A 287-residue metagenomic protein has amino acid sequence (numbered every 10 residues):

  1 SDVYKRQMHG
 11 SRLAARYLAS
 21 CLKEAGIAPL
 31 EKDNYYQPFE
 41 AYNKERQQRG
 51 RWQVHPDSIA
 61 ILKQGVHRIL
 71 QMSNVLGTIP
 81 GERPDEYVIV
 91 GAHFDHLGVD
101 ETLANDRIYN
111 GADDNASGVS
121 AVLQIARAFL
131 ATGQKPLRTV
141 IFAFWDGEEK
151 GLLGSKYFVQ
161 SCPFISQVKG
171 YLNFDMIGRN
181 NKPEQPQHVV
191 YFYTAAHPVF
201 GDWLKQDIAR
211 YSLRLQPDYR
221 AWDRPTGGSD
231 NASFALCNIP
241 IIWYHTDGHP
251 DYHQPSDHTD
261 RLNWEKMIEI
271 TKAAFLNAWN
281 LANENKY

Functional and structural regions predicted by a protein language model:
V3-Y4: Short, small-residue-biased leader/transition segments that mark boundaries at the very start of proteins
H9-E24, N34, S117-Q124, A128 (+8 more regions): Extracytoplasmic/secreted proteins, especially bacterial periplasmic and envelope-associated proteins
E31-G111, R127, A131-Q134: Soluble metallo-hydrolase cores and metallopeptidase-like ectodomains found primarily in the secretory/periplasmic
H96-T102, R179-E184, P250-Q254: Short acidic/His/Gly/Ser-rich catalytic and metal-binding motifs that mark active-site loops of diverse hydrolases
L103, Q124-L153, S166, F174: Short helix-loop-beta-strand segments that form the rim/entrance of peptidase-like active sites
R107-S120, T226: Gly/Ser-rich catalytic serine loop of serine hydrolases
W145-T246: Metal-dependent peptidase/peptidase-like ectodomains
G248-Y287: His/Asp/Glu-rich mid-to-C-terminal helical/loop segments that flank catalytic regions of hydrolases
